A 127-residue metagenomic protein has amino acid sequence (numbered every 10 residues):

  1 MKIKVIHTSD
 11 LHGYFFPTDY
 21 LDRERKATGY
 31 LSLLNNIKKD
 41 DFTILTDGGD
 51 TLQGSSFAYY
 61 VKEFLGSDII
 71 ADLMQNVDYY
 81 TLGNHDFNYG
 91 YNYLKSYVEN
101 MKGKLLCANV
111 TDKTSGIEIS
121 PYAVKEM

Functional and structural regions predicted by a protein language model:
M1-M127: Acidic, metal/ion-coordinating pockets
